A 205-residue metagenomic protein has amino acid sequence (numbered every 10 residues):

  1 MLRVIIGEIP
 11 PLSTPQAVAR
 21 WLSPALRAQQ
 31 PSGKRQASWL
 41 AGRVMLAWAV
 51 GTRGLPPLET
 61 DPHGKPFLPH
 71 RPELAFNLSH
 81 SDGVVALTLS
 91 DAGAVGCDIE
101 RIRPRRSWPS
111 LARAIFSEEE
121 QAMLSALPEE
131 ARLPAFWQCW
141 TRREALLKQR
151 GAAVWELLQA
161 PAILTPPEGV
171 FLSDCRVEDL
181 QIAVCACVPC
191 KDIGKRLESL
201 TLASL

Functional and structural regions predicted by a protein language model:
M1-L205: Core catalytic alpha/beta fold that binds nucleotide/phospho-ligands
